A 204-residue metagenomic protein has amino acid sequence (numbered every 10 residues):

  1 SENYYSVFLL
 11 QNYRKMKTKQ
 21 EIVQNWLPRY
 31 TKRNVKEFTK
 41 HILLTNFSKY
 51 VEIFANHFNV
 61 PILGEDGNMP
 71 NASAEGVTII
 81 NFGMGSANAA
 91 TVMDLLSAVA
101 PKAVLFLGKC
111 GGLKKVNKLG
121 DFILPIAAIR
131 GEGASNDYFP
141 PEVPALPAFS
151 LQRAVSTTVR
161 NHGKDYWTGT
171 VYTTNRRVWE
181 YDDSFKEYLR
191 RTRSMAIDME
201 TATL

Functional and structural regions predicted by a protein language model:
S1-A103, G111-L204: Accessory terminal and edge-of-domain segments that mediate assembly/interaction and cofactor placement around
